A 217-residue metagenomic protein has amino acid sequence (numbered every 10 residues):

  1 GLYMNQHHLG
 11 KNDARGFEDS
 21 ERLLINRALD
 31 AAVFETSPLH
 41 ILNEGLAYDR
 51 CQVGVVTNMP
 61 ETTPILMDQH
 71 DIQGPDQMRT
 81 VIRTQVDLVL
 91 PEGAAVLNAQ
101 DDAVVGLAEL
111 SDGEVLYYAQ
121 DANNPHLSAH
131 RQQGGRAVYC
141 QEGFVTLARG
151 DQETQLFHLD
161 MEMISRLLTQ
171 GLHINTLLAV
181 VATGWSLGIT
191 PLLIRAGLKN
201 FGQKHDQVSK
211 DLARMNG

Functional and structural regions predicted by a protein language model:
G1-Y3, H205: Anionic-ligand anchoring segments at beta-strand to alpha-helix junctions in alpha/beta enzyme folds, i.e., glycine
Y3-Y48: Conserved nucleotide-sensing/catalytic segment adjacent to the nucleotide-binding pocket in NTP-handling enzymes
N43-N216: Acidic, Mg2+-coordinating active-site environments of NTP-dependent enzymes
